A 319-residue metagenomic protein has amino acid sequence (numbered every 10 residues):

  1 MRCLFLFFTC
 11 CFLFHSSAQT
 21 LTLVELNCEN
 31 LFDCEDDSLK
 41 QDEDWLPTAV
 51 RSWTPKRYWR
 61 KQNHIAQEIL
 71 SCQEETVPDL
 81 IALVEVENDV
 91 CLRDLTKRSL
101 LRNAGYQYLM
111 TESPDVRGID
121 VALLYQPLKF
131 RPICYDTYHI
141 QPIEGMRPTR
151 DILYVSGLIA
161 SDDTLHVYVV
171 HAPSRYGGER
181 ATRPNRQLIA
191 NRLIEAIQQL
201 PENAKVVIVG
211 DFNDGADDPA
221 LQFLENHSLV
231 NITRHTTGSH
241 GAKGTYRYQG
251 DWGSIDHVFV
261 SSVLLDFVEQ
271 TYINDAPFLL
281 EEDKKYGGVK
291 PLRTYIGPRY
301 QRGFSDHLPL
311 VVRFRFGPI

Functional and structural regions predicted by a protein language model:
M1-T20: Bacterial Sec-dependent N-terminal signal peptides
A18-S99, N103, L109, S113-I119 (+4 more regions): N-terminal, active-site-proximal structural segment of metallo-dependent hydrolase catalytic domains
C28, L80, V86-H166, V170-A172: Structured beta-strand-rich core segments of catalytic domains in phosphoester-bond hydrolases
F32, I69-T76, A82-E85, V90 (+9 more regions): Sec/Tat-exported extracytoplasmic proteins
A49-K56, V77-L83, M110-T111, Q141-I143 (+4 more regions): Second-shell loop/turn segments in exported
N88-V90, V116-G118, R175-G177, N213-P219 (+1 more regions): Active-site environment of divalent metal-dependent phosphoester hydrolases
L153, G157-T237: Extracytoplasmic, non-cytosolic globular domains
E195-V206, D214-I319: Metal-dependent phosphoester-hydrolase catalytic domains
